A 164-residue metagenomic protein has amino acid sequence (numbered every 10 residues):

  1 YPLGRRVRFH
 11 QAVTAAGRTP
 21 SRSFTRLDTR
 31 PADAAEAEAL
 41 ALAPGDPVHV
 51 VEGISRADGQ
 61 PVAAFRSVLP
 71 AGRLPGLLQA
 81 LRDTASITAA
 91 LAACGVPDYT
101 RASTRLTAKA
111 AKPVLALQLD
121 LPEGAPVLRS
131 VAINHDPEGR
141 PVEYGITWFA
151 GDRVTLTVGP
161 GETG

Functional and structural regions predicted by a protein language model:
Y1-G164: All-alpha effector-binding/dimerization core of bacterial HTH-type transcriptional repressors
